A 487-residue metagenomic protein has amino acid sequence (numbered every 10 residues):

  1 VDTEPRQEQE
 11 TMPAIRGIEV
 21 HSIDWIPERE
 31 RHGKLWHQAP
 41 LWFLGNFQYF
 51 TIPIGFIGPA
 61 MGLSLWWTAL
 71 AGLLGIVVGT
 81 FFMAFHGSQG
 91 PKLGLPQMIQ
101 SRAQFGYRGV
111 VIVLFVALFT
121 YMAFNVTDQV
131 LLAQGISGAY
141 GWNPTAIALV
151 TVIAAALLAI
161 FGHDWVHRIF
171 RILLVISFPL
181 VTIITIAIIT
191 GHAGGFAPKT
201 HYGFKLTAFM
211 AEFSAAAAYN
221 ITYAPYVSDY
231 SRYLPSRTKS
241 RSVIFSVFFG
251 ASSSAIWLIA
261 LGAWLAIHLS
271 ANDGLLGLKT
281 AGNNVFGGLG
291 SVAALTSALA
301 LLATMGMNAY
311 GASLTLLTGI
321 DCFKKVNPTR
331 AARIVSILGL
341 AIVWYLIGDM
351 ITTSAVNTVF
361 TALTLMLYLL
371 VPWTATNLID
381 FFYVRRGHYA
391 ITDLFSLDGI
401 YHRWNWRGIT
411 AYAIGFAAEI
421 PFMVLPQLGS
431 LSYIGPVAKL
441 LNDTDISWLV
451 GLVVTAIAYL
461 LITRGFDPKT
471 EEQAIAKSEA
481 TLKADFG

Functional and structural regions predicted by a protein language model:
V1-L65, A208-S214, R232-S242, F466-T470 (+1 more regions): Membrane-interface "cap" regions at the ends of multi-pass membrane proteins
L35-I52, T185-G191, H201-L265, G287-A309 (+1 more regions): Hydrophobic, membrane-embedded alpha-helices of multi-pass small-molecule transporters
Q48-T51, L74-F82, A117-V126, I176-A187 (+5 more regions): Selective recognition of specific alpha-helical transmembrane segments in multi-pass small-molecule
P59-G62, S88, V130-A139, V152-L173 (+6 more regions): Membrane-water interface regions at transmembrane-helix termini and the short interhelical loops of multi-pass membrane
P59-L70, Q134-A148, D164-I172, L278-G287 (+4 more regions): Transmembrane helix-loop boundary segments of multi-pass membrane transporters
M98-R102, Q129-I147, P235, N308-I337 (+1 more regions): Helix-loop-helix connectors at the membrane interface of multi-pass transporters/channels
G319-T353, G399-E419: Loop-to-transmembrane helix boundary motifs in multi-pass membrane proteins
W373-A456: C-terminal membrane-solvent junction of multi-pass transporters and transport-like membrane proteins
